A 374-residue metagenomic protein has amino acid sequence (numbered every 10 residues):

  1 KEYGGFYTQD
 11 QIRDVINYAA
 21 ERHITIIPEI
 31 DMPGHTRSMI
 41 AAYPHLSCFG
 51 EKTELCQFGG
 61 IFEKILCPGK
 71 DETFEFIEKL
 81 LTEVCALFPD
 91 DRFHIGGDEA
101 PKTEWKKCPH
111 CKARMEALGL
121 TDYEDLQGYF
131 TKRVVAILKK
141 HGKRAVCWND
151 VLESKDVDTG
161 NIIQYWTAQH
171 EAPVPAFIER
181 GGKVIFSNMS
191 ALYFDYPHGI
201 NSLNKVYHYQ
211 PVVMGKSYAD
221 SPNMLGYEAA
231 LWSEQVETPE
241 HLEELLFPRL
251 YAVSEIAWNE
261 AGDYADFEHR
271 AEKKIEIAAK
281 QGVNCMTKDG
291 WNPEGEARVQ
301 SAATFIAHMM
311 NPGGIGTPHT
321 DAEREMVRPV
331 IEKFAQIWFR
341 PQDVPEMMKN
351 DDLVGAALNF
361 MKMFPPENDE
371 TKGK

Functional and structural regions predicted by a protein language model:
K1-K143: Substrate-binding cleft of carbohydrate-active enzyme catalytic domains
T8, Q127, Y165-W166, F267: Charged, low-complexity surface patches
A100-P101, E325, D369-K372: Intrinsically disordered, low-complexity regions of eukaryotic proteins
R144-N161, T167-F364: Flexible, acidic glycine-rich loops studded with aromatic residues
F360-K374: Long, low-complexity, intrinsically disordered segments
